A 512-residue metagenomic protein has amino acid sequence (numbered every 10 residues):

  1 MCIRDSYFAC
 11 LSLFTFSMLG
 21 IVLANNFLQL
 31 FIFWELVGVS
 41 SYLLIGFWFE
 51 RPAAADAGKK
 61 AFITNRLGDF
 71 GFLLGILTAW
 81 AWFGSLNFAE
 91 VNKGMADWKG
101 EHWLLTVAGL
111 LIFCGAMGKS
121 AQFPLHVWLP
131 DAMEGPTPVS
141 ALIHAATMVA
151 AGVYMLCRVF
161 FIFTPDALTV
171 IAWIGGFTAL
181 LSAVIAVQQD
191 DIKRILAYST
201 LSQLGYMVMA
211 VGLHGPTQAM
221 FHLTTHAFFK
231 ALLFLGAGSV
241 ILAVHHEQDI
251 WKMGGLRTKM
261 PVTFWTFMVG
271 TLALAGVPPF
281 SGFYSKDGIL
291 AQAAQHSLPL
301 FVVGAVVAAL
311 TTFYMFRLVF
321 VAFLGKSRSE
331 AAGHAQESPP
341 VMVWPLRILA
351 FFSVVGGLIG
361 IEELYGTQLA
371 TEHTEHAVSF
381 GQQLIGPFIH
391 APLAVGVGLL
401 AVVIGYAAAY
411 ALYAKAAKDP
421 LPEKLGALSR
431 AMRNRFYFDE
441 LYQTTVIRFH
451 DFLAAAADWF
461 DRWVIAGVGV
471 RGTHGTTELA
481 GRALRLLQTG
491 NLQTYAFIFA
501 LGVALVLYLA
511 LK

Functional and structural regions predicted by a protein language model:
R4-L30, V39-S338, F352-L358: Hydrophobic transmembrane alpha-helices and their helix-loop junctions in integral membrane proteins
E35: Short phosphate-coordinating micro-motif centered on Lys-Gly-acidic
G68-D69, W173, R347, V395-V402 (+1 more regions): Hydrophobic H-region at the start of alpha-helical membrane spans
H102-A116, V303-A308, Q383-A408: Hydrophobic alpha-helical transmembrane segments
S120, V341-M342, A427, R435: Hydrophobic alpha-helical transmembrane segments of integral membrane proteins, especially lipid-exposed positions
K230-L232, A309-L318, A401-P420: Hydrophobic alpha-helical membrane-embedded segments
V306-L310, P345, A350-V355, G398-A408 (+2 more regions): Hydrophobic cores of alpha-helical transmembrane segments in multi-pass integral membrane proteins
L364-V397, A411-K512: Aromatic-capped, Gly/Pro-kinked transmembrane alpha-helices
